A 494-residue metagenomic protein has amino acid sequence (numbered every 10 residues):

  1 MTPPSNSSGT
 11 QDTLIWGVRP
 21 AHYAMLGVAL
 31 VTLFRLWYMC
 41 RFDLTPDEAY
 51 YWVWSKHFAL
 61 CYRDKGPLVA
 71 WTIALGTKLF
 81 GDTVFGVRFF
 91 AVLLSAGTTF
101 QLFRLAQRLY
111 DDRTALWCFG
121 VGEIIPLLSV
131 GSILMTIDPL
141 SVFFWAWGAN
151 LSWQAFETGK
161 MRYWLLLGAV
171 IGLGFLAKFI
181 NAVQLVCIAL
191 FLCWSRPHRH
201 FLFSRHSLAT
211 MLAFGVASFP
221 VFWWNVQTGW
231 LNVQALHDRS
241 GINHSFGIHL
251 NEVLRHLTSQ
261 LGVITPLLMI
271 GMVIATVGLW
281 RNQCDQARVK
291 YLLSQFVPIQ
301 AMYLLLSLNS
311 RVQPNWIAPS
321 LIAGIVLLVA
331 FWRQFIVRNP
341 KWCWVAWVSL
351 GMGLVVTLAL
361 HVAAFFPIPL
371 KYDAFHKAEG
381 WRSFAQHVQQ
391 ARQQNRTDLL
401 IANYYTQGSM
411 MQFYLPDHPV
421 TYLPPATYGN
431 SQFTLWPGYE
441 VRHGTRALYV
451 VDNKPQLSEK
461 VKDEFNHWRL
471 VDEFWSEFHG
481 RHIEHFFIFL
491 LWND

Functional and structural regions predicted by a protein language model:
Q11-D12, A21-H22, L102-I124, F143: Transmembrane-helix signature of polytopic, membrane-embedded enzymes that assemble or transfer cell-envelope glycans
V28, C118-P126, I171, F175 (+1 more regions): Short helix- or helix-capping micro-motifs that position conserved polar/aromatic residues at function-defining sites
F58, I270, L293, V297 (+3 more regions): Hydrophobic/aromatic-rich transmembrane helices and adjacent perimembrane loops
F89-L109, W147, L151: Transmembrane-helix motifs of polytopic, lipid-linked glycan transferases
Q107-R113, G148-W164: Membrane-interface transmembrane helices that cradle and orient dolichyl/undecaprenyl
L127-S141: Short acidic/glycine- and proline-prone juxtamembrane loop motifs at membrane-interface regions of multi-pass membrane
L173, Q184-Q295, I299-S310: Transmembrane-lumen/periplasm boundary regions of multi-pass, lipid-linked membrane glycan transferases
P314, N339-R396, Y405-W436, Y449-D494: Membrane-proximal, lumen/periplasm-facing interface regions of secretory-pathway glyco- and lipid-modifying enzymes
